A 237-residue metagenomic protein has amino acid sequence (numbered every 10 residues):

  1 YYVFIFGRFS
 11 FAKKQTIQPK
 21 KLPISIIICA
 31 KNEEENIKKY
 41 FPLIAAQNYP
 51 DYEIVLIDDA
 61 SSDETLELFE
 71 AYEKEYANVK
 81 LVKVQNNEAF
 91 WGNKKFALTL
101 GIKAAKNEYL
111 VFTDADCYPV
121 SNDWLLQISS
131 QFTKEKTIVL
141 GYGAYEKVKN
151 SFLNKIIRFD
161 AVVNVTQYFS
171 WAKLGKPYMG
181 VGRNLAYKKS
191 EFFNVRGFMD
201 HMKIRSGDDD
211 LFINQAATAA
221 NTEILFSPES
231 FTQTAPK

Functional and structural regions predicted by a protein language model:
Y1-K20, K155-R158: N-terminal membrane-anchoring/stem segments of glycan-assembly enzymes
G7-K13, E33-A46: Short, well-formed alpha-helical segments that are part of the catalytic scaffolds of diverse glycosyltransferases
L22-S25, E53: Cell-envelope/extracellular polymer assembly enzymes that use nucleotide-activated donors
F41-N87: Acidic donor-binding segment of Leloir-type glycosyltransferases
E64, D114-S130: Acidic donor-binding/catalytic loop of UDP-sugar-dependent glycosyltransferases, especially processive GT2
L98, L110: Short aromatic/hydrophobic "clamp" motif used to bind/position activated sugar donors
F132, I138-V163, S190-K237: Catalytic donor/gating beta->alpha subdomain of glycosyltransferases that bind UDP-sugars
Y145-E146, Q167-A186, P228-T234: A recurrent flexible, glycine/aromatic-enriched loop bordering the glycosyltransferase active site that acts as
